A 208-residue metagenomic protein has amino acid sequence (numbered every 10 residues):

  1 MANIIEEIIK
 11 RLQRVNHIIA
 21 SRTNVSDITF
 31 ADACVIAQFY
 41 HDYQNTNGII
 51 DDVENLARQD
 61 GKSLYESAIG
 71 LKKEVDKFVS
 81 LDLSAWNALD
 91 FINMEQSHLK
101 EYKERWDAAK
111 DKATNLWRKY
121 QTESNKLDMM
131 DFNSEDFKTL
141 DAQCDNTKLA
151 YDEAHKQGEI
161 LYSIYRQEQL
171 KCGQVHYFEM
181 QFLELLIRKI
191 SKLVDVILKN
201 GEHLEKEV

Functional and structural regions predicted by a protein language model:
M1-Q121, D136-K138, Q143-D145, L149-V208: Short, low-to-moderate order helix/coil transition modules at the start of elongated helical scaffolds
